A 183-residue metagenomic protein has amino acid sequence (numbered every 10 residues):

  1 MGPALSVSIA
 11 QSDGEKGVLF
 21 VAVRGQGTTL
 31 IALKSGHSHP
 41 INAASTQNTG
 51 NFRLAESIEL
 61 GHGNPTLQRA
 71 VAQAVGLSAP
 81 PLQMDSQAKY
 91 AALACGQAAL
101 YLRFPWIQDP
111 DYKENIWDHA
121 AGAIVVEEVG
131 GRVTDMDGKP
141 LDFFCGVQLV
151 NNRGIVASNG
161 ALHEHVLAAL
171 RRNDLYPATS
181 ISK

Functional and structural regions predicted by a protein language model:
M1-S35: Phosphate-binding/catalytic loop of phosphoryl-transfer enzymes
Q11-D13, V23-Q26, G36-K183: An extended, acidic
